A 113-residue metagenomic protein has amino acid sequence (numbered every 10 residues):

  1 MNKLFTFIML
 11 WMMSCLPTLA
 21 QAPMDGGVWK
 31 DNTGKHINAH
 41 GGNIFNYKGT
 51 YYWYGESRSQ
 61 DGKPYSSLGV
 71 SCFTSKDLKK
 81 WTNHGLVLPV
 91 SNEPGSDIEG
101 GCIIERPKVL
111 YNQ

Functional and structural regions predicted by a protein language model:
M1-L4: Positively charged n-region of N-terminal signal peptides that target proteins for export
T6-C15: Bacterial N-terminal signal peptides
L19-Q113: Carbohydrate-active catalytic/glycan-binding domains of CAZyme proteins, especially the secreted or lumenal ectodomains
